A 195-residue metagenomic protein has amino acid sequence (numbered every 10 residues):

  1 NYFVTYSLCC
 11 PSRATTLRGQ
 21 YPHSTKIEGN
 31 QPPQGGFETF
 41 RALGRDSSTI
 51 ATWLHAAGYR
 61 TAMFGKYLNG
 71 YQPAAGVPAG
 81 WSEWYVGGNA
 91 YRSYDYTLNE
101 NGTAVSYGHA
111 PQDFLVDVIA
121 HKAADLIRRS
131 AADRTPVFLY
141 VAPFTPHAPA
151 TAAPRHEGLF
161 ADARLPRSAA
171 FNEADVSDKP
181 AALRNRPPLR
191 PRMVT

Functional and structural regions predicted by a protein language model:
N1, T16, L54, A123 (+1 more regions): Beta-strand elements within well-structured catalytic alpha/beta cores of enzymes that handle phosphate/sulfate esters
N1-A62, A79, E83-W84, N89-A90 (+1 more regions): Active-site segment of extracytoplasmic enzymes that catalyze sulfate/phosphate-ester chemistry
F3-L8, F37-S48, V105-A120, R167 (+1 more regions): A short beta-strand-to-alpha-helix junction
C9, G70-Q72, A148: Generic structural signal for helix capping and beta-alpha/helix-loop junctions
G19, W53-A57, G70, L126-S130 (+2 more regions): Structured segments of extracytoplasmic/periplasmic soluble domains in secreted or envelope-associated proteins
Y21-P22, K66-L68, A90, F144-P146: Catalytic metal-binding/acid-base residues of hydrolase active sites
S48-A56, H121-D125, G158: Solvent-exposed, polar/charged alpha-helical surfaces in well-ordered, non-transmembrane soluble domains, broadly
V86-F114, R128-T135, Y140-T195: Active-site-proximal cap/lid insertion segments
